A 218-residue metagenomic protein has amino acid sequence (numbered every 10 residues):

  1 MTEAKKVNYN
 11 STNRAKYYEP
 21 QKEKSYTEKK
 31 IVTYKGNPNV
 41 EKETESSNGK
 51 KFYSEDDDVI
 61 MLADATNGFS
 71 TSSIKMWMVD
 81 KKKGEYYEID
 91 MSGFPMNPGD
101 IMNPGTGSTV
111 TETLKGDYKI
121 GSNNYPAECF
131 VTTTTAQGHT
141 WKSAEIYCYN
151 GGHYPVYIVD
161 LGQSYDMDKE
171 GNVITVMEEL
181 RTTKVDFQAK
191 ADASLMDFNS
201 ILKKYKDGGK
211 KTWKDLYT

Functional and structural regions predicted by a protein language model:
T2-Y17, S108-T111, G116-D117, G121-A127 (+2 more regions): Non-transmembrane domains of secretory- and envelope-associated proteins
A4, N13-G36: A short, Trp-centered hydrophobic/proline-enriched beta-strand micro-motif
P20-K29, S47-Y53, N123-V131, Y154-D160: Short, hydrophobic/aromatic-rich segments at coil-to-beta transitions
E28-V32, S54-D57, L62-A63, M78 (+2 more regions): Short beta-strand segments that buttress and anchor functional surface loops
G36-P38, Q137-T140: Solvent-exposed loop/turn segments connecting transmembrane beta-strands in outer-membrane beta-barrel proteins
P38-N103, Q163-M167: An acidic-aromatic
D64, D90, E128-F130, A144 (+2 more regions): Short linear motifs in exposed loops
S143-N150: Short, surface-exposed beta-strand/loop micro-motifs that present aromatic residues
